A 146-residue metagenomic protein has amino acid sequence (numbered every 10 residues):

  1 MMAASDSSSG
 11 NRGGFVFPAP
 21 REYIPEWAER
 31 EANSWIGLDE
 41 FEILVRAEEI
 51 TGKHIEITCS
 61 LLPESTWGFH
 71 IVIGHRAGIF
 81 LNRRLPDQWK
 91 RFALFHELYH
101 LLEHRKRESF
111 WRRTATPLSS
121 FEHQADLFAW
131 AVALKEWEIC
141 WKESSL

Functional and structural regions predicted by a protein language model:
M1-L146: Active-site hotspot residues in diverse enzymes, especially metal/ion-binding acidic/histidine motifs
